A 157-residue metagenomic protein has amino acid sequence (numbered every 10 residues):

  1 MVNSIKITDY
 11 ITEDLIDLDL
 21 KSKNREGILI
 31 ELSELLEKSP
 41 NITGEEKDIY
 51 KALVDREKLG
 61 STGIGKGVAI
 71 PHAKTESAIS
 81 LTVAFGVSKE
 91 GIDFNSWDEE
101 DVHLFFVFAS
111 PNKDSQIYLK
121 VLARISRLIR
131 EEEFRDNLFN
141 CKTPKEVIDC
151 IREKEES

Functional and structural regions predicted by a protein language model:
M1-S157: Cytosolic covalent-transfer regions centered on His/Cys nucleophiles that carry phosphoryl or persulfide groups
